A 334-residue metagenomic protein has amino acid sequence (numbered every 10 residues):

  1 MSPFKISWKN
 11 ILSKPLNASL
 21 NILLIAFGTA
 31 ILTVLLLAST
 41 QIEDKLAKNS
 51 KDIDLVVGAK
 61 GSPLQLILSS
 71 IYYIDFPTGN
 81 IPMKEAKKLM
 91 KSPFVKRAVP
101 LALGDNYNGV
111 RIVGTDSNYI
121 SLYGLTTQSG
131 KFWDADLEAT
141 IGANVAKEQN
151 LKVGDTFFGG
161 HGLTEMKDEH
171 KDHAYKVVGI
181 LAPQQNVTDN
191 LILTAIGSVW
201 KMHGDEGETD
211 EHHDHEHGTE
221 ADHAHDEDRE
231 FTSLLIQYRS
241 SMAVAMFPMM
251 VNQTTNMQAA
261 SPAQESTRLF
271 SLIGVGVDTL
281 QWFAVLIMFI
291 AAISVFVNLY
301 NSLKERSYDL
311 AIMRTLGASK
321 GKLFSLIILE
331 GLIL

Functional and structural regions predicted by a protein language model:
M1-S13, A47, D54, G197 (+1 more regions): Feature of multi-pass inner-membrane transport and sensor proteins that recognizes transmembrane helices together
M1-T33, A263, S319, I328: N-terminal Sec/SRP start-transfer signal
L20-I31, V277-V297, G331-L334: Alpha-helical transmembrane segments of integral membrane proteins
L36-R111, N118-S121, A135, F247-V251 (+1 more regions): Hydrophobic, regular-secondary-structure patches
A38, I42, L46, L272 (+3 more regions): Juxtamembrane alpha-helical signal-transduction segment immediately C-terminal to a transmembrane helix
N106-S117, L125-D210: Hydrophobic secondary-structure segments that place a key small or acidic residue at a functional site
K171-A174, I180-V277: Mechanotransmission and gating elements of multispan inner-membrane complexes involved in transport and envelope
I287-A291, Y300, Y308-L334: Transmembrane alpha-helical interface segments in multi-pass membrane proteins
